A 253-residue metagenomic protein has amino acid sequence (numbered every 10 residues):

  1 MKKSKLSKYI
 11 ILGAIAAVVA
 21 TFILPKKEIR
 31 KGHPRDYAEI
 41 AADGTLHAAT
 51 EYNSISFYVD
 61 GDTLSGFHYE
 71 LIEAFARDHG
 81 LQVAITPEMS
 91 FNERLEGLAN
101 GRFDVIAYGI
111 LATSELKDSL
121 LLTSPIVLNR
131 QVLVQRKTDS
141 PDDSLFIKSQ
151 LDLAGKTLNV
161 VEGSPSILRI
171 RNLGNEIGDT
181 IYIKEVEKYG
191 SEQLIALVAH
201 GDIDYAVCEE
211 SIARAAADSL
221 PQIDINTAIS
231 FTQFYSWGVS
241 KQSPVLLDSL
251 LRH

Functional and structural regions predicted by a protein language model:
M1-K5: N-terminal Lys/Arg-rich, disordered targeting/topogenic segments
K8, F22-P34, Y69-D78, R136-P165 (+2 more regions): Extended ligand-binding regions for polar small-molecule ligands
K8-G13, F22, K26-D118, I183-K188: Extracytoplasmic small-molecule ligand-binding "clamshell" domains of the periplasmic binding protein/Venus flytrap
T21-R30, G163-V186, P221, I225-N226 (+1 more regions): Ligand-binding clefts/hinges and TM-proximal coupling segments of bilobed small-molecule sensing domains
A42-L46, H79-L81, D118, N129-Q131 (+3 more regions): Envelope-exposed proteins and targeting segments
H47-S56, G61-R77, L111, V132-G190 (+1 more regions): Bilobed "Venus flytrap"/periplasmic-binding protein-like clamshell domains and structurally analogous long
N92-A99, A107-S119, R169-E176, A196-F231: A ligand-binding cleft/hinge motif common to bilobed small-molecule-binding domains
L121-R136, N226-F234: Short Pro/Gly-enriched coil loops immediately N-terminal to beta-strands
